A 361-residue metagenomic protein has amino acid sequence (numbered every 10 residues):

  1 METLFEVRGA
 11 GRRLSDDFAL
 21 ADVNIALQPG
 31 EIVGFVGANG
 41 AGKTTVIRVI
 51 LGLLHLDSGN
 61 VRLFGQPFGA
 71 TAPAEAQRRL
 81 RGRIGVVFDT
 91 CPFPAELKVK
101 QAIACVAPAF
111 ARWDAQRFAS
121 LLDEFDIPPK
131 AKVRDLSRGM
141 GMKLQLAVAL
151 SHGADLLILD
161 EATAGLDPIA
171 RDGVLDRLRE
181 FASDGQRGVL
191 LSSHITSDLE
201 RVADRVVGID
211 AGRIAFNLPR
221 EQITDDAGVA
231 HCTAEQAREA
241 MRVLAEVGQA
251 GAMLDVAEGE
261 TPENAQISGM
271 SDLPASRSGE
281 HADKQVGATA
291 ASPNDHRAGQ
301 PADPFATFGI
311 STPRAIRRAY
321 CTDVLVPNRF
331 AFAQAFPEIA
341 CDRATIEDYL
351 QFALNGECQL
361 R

Functional and structural regions predicted by a protein language model:
F5, L20-D22, R81: Conserved structural motif at the start of ABC-family nucleotide-binding domains
A38-G42: Walker A (P-loop) phosphate-binding loop of ABC-type ATPase nucleotide-binding domains
L51: Helix-to-loop junction immediately C-terminal to a conserved catalytic motif
G59-T71, R79-L80: Conserved ABC transporter NBD signature motif
V86-Q145: ABC-family P-loop ATPase nucleotide-binding domains
L157-E161, L166: Catalytic Walker B motif of ABC-type/P-loop ATPase nucleotide-binding domains
D172-G259, D303-P327: ABC transporter nucleotide-binding domain
A250-E258, P313-R361: C-terminal coupling/interaction segments
